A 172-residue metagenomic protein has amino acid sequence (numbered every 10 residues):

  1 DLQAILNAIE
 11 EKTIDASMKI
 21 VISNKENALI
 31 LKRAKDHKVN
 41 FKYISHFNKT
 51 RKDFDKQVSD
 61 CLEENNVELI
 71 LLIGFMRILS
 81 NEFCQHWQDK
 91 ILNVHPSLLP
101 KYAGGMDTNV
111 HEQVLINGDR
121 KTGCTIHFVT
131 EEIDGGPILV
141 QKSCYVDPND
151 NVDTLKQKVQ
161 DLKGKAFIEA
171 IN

Functional and structural regions predicted by a protein language model:
D1-N172: One-carbon transfer enzymes
